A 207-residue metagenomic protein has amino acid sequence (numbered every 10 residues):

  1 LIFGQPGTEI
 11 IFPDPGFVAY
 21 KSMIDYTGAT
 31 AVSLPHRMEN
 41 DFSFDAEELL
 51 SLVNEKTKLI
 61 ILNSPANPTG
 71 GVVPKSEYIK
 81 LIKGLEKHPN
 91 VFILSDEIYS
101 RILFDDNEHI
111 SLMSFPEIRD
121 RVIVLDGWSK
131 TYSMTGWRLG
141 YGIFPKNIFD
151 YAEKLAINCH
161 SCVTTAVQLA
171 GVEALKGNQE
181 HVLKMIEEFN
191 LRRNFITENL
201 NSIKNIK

Functional and structural regions predicted by a protein language model:
L1-E9: Phosphate-binding glycine-rich loop
I2, S22-I24: Hydrophobic/aromatic ligand-binding patch that stacks against planar heteroaromatic rings of cofactors or nucleotides
I10-P13, I24, I60, N67 (+7 more regions): Generic structural signal for small/hydrophobic residues in well-ordered secondary structure, especially within
G16-Y20: Conserved coil-to-alpha-helix start sites within the AMP-binding
Y26-V32: A short helix-loop-beta submotif of the ANL/AMP-binding
V32, M38-D105: Active-site phosphate-binding strand-loop segment of PLP-dependent enzymes
E77-L85, I93, Y99-R121, V163-L169 (+2 more regions): Conserved N-terminal glycine/acidic-rich loop preference
F115, R119-N190, N194-I203: Conserved core segment of the aminotransferase class I/II
